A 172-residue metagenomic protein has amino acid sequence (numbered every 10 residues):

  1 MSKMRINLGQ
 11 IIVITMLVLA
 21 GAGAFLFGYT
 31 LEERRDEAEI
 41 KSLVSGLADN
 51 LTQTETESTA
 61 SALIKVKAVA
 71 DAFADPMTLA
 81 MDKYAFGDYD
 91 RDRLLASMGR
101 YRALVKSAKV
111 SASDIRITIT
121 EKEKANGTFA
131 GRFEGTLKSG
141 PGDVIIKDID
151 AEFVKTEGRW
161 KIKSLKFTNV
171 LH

Functional and structural regions predicted by a protein language model:
S2-R5, I11-I12, Y29-E33, N126-T128 (+1 more regions): Short beta-strand edge/turn micro-motifs at domain boundaries
V13-A72: Short, low-complexity N-terminal intrinsically disordered segments enriched in polar/charged residues
R34, A38, A60-L63, A85-L95 (+1 more regions): Soluble non-cytosolic domains of exported or imported proteins
S45, D49-Q53, A74-T78, G99 (+1 more regions): Sec-exported extracytoplasmic/periplasmic mature domains
K67-A85: Short, solvent-exposed secondary-structure junction/capping segments
A74, A112-D114, I162: Hydrophobic residues on conserved beta-strands that form the core of alpha/beta folds
R93-S139: Surface-exposed, charged secondary-structure patches
